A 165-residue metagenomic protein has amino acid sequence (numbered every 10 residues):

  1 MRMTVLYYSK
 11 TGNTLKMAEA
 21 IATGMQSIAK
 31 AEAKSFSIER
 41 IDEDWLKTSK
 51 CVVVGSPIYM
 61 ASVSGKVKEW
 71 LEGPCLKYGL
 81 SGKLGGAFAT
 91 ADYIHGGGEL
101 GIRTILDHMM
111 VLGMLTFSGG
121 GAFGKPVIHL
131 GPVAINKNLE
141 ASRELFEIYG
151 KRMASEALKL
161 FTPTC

Functional and structural regions predicted by a protein language model:
R2-I28: N-terminal beta1-alpha1 ligand-phosphate binding loop
L6-Y8, F36, F88: Short hydrophobic segments within beta-strands
T11, E32, I94-G96: A generic secondary-structure micro-motif detector that highlights 1-2 residue hydrophobic/ambivalent hotspots embedded
I28, I41, S118-C165: Glycine-rich phosphate/pyrophosphate-binding loop and the adjoining helix
I28-K34: A generic structural motif
E39-G124: Helix-loop-strand module that forms the ligand-binding subsite of alpha/beta enzymes
